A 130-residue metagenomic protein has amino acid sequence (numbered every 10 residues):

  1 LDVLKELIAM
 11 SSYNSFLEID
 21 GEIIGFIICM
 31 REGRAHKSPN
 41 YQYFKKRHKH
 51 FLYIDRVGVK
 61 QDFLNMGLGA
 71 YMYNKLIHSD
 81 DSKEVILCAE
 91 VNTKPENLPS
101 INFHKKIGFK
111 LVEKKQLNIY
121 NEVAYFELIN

Functional and structural regions predicted by a protein language model:
L1-D20: Active-site rim helix/loop that mediates acceptor-substrate recognition in acyltransferases
E22-G25: Glycine-rich acetyl-CoA-binding "A-motif" of GNAT/NAT acetyltransferases
I28-R56: Conserved acyl-donor/pantetheine-binding loop and adjacent beta-alpha core of acyl/acetyltransferases and related
D55-N65, N92-K94: A short, internal acetyl-CoA/4′-phosphopantetheine-binding micro-motif in the GNAT/acyltransferase core
V59, N65-H78, K106: Conserved acetyl-CoA-binding loop-helix of GNAT-fold acetyltransferases
A70, K94-E113: Conserved active-site alpha-helix within GNAT-family acetyltransferase domains
D80-T93: Conserved GNAT acetyl-CoA-binding A-motif
Q116-N130: C-terminal "cap" of GNAT-fold acetyltransferases
